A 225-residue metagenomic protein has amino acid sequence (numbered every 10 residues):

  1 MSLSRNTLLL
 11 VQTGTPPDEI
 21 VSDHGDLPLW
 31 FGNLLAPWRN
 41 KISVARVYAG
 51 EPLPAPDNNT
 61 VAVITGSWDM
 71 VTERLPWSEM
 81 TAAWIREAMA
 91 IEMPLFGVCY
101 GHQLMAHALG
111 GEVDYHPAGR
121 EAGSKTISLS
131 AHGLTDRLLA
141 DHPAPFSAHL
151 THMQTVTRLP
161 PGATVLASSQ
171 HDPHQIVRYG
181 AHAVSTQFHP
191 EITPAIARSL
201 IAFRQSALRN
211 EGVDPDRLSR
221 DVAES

Functional and structural regions predicted by a protein language model:
M1-I91, E211-S225: N-terminal beta1-alpha1 cap of cysteine-dependent amidohydrolase-like domains
L9-V11, S43-A45, V63, F96 (+3 more regions): Hydrophobic/aromatic beta-strand patches that form the interior of the parallel beta-sheet core in alpha/beta enzyme
P16, G50, M70, Q103 (+3 more regions): Surface-exposed, flexible loop/turn segments at secondary-structure boundaries
I20-V21, P54, T72-R74, A106-A108 (+3 more regions): Short glycine-/acidic-enriched loop or helix-start segments at secondary-structure transitions that form or flank
D23-D26, D57-N59, P76-E79, G110-V113 (+3 more regions): Short, glycine/charged-enriched secondary-structure capping and boundary segments
I64-D136: Cysteine-nucleophile active-site neighborhood
L109-A195: Pocket-forming structural segment of enzyme catalytic cores
A181-A183, Q187-L218: C-terminal helical/coil "lid" or tail adjacent to the Rossmann-like core of SAM-dependent
